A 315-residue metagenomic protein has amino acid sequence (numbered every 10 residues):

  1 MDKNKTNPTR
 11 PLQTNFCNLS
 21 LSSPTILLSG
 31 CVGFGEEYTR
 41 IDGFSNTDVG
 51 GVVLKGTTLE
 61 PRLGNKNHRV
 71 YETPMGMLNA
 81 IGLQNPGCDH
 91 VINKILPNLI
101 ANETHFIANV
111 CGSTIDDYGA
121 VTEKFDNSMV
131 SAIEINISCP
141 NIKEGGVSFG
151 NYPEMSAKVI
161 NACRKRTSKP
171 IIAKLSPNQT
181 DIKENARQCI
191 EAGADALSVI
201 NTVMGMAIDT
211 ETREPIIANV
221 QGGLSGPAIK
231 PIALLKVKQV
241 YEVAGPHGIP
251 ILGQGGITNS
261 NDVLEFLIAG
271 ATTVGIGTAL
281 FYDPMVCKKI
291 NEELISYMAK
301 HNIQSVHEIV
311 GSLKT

Functional and structural regions predicted by a protein language model:
M1-F106, C111-S113, I290: N-terminal capping/small domains of soluble enzymes
S20-I26, N102-A108, R166-S176, E242-Q254: Short beta-strand/loop segments at the ligand-binding rim of alpha/beta enzyme cores
L27, V52, V91, A108 (+7 more regions): Conserved, mostly hydrophobic/aromatic
E36-F44, D116-N127, Q179-A192, V240-H247 (+1 more regions): Catalytic cores of alpha/beta
L54-L59, I137-C139, A196-M206, G256-I257 (+1 more regions): Glycine-rich phosphate-binding active-site loops on the catalytic face of alpha/beta enzymes
G64-P74, I208-G222, L267, L280-Q304: C-terminal helical cap(s) of enzyme catalytic domains, especially alpha/beta-barrels
M77-A80, N85, P140-M155, N185 (+1 more regions): Glycine/Thr-rich beta-alpha phosphate-binding loop at enzyme active sites
V110-T167, L175, K183-I200, M204 (+1 more regions): Conserved alpha/beta-domain cores
